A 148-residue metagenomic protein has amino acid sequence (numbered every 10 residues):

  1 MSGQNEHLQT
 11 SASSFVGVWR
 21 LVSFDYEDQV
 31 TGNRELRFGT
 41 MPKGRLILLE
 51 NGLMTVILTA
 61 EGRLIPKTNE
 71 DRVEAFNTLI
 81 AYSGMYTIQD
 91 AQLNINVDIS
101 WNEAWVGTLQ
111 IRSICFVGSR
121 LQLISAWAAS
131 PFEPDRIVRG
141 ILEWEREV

Functional and structural regions predicted by a protein language model:
M1-V148: Lipid interaction determinants
